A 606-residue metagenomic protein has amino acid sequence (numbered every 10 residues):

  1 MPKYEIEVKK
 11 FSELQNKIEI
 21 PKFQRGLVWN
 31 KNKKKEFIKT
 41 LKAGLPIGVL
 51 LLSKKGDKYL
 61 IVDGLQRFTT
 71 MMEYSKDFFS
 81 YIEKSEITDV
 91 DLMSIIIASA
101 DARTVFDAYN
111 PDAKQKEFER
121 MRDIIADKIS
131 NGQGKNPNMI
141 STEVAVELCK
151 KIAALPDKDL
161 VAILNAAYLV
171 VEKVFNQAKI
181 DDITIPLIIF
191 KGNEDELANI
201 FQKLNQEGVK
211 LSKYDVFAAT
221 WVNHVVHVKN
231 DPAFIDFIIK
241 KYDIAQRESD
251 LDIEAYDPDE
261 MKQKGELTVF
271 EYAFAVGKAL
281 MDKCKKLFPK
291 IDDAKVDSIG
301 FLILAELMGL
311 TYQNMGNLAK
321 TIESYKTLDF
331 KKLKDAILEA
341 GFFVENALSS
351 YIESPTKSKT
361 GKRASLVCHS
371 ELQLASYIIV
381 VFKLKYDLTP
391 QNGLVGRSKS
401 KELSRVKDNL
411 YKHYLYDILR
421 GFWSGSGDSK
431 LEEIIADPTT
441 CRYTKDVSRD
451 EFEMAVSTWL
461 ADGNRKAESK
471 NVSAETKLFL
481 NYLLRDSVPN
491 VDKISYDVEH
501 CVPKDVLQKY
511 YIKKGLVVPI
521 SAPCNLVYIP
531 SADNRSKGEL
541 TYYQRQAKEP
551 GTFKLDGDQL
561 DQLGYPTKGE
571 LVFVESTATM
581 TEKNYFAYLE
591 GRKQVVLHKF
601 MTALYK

Functional and structural regions predicted by a protein language model:
P2-E7, I20-K278, I529, F586 (+1 more regions): Basic- and aromatic-enriched surface patches that contact anionic nucleotides/nucleic acids
L14, K22, K54, Q177-I189 (+7 more regions): Short amphipathic alpha-helical segments and their helix-coil junctions
L27-N32, I189-D195, D292-K295, K357-L372 (+1 more regions): Structural motif
E248-E271, A275-L280, K285, R420-K466 (+1 more regions): Long, charge-rich low-complexity segments
A273-E451: A cross-family structural signal marking well-folded subdomains
S404-K407, Y411-C501, V506-Y511, P519 (+1 more regions): Intrinsically disordered, low-complexity N-proximal targeting/linker segments that flank membranes
P519-K554: Short Cys/His-centered divalent metal-binding micro-motifs
D558-K606: C-terminal, well-folded lobe of enzymatic/effector domains
